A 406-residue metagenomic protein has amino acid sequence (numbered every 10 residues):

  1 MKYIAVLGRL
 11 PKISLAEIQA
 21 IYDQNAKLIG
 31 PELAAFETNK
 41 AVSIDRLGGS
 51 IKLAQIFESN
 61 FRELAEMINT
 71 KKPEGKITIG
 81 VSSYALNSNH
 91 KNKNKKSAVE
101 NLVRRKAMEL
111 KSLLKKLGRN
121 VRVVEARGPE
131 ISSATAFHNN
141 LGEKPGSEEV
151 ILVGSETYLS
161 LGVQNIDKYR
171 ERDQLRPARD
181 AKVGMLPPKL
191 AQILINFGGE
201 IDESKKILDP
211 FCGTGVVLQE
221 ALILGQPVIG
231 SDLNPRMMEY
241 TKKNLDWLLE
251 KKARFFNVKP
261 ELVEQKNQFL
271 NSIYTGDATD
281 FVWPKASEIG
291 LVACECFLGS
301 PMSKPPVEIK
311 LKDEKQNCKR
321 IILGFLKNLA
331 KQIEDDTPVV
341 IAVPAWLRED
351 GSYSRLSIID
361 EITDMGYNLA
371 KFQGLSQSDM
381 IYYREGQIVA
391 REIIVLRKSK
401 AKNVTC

Functional and structural regions predicted by a protein language model:
M1-M67, H90-E109, S133-E149, G154-C406: Class I S-adenosyl-L-methionine-dependent methyltransferase catalytic core
I68-E74: Short glycine/proline-enriched loop/turn "hinge" motifs that connect secondary-structure elements and lie
G75-T78, S204: Phosphate-coordination loops involved in phosphoryl transfer and adenosine-cofactor binding
G80-A85, N120-A136: Short, glycine/charge-rich beta-strand/loop segments that flank catalytic centers and engage negatively charged groups
G80-K96, R105, K116, N120: Conserved nucleotide-diphosphate donor binding/catalytic pocket of glycan-assembly enzymes
E100-P129: A gly/proline- and charged-residue-enriched helix-loop-helix capping module
